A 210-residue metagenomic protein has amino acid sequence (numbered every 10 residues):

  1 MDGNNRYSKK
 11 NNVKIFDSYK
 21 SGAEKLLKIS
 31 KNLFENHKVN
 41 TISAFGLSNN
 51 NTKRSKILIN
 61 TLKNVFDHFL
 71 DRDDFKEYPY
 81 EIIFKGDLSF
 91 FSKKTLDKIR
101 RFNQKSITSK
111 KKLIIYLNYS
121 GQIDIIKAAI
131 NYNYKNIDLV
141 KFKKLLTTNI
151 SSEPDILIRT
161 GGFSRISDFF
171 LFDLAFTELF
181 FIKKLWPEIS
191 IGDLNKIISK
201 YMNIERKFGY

Functional and structural regions predicted by a protein language model:
M1-Y210: Flexible, compositionally biased loop and terminal segments
